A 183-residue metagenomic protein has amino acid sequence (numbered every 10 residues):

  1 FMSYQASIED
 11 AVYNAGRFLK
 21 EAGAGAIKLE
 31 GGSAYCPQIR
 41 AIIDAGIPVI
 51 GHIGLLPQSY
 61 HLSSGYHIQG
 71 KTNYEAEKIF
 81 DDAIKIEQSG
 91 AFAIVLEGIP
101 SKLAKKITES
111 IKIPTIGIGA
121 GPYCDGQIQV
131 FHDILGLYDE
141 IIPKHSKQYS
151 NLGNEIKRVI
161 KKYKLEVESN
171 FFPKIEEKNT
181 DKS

Functional and structural regions predicted by a protein language model:
F1-S183: Alpha/beta enzyme core
